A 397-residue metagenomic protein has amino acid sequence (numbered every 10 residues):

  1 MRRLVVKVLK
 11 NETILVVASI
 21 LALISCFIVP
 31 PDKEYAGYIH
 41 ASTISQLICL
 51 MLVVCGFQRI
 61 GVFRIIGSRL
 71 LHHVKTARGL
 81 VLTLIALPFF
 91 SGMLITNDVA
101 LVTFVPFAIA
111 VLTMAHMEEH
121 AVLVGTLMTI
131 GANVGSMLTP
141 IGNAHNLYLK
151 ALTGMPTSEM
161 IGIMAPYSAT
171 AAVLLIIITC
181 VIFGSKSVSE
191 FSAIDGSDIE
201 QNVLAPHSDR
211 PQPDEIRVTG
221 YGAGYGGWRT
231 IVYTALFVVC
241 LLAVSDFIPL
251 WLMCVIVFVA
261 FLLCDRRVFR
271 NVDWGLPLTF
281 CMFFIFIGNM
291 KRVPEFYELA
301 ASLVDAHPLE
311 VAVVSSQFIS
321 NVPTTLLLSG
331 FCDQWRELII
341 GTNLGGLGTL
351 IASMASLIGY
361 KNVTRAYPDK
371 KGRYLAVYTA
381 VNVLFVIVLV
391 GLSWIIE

Functional and structural regions predicted by a protein language model:
M1-V17, T76-A77, Y221-V232: N-terminal membrane topogenic signal
R2, T126, S158-A223, A355-E397: Juxtamembrane and boundary regions of transmembrane helices in multi-pass small-molecule transporters and channels
R2-E34, I44-G61, G184, V239-R267 (+2 more regions): Structural signal for alpha-helical transmembrane segments and their membrane-water exit/capping regions in multi-pass
L4-N11, K33-T43, M155-Y167, G222-Y225 (+4 more regions): Interfacial loop-to-helix junctions that mark the boundaries of transmembrane helices in multi-pass membrane
E12-T13, A41, S68-L82, A121-I130 (+3 more regions): Cytoplasmic-side transmembrane-helix entry/capping segments in multi-pass membrane proteins
Y38, I60, G67, A235-D333: Transmembrane helical segments that form the transport core of multi-pass membrane transport proteins
R78-F89, H116-V134, D305-V314, S329-L350 (+1 more regions): Alpha-helical transmembrane segments of multi-pass membrane proteins
F90-M137, Y148, L326-I339, P368-R373 (+1 more regions): Hydrophobic transmembrane alpha-helices that form the pore/transport pathway of multi-pass ion and small-solute
